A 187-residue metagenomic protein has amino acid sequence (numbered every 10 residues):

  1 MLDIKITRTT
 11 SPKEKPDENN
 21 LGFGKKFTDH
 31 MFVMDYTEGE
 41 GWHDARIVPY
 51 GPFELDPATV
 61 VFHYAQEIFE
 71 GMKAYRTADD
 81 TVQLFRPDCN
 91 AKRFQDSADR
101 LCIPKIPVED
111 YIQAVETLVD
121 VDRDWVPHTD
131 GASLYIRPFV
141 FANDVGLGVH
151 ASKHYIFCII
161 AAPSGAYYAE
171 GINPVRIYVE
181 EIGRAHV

Functional and structural regions predicted by a protein language model:
M1-H186: Conserved alpha/beta cores of soluble small-molecule-handling proteins
